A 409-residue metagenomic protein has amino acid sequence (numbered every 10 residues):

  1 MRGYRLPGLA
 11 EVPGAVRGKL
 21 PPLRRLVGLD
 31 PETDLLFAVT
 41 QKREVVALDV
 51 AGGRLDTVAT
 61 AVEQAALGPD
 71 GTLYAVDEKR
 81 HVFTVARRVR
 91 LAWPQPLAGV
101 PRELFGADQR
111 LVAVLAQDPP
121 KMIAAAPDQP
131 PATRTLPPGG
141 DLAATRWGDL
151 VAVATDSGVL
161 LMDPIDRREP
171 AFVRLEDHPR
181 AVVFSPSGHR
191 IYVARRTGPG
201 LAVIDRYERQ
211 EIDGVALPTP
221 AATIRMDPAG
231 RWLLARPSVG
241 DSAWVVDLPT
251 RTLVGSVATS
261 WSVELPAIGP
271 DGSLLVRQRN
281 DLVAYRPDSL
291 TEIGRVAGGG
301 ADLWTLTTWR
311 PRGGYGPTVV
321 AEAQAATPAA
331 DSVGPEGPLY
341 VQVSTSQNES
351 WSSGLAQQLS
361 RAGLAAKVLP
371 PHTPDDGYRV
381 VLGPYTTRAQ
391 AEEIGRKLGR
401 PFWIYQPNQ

Functional and structural regions predicted by a protein language model:
M1-D331: Predominantly soluble domains enriched in secretory-pathway, periplasmic, or organellar proteins
V12, Q324-G337, Q347-Q409: Extracytoplasmic
F37, V341-V343, V380: A short beta-strand micro-motif
V193, A235, V343-S344, G383: Small/polar loops that bind or transfer phosphate-bearing groups
D213, Y340-N348: Short charge-dense sequence patches
